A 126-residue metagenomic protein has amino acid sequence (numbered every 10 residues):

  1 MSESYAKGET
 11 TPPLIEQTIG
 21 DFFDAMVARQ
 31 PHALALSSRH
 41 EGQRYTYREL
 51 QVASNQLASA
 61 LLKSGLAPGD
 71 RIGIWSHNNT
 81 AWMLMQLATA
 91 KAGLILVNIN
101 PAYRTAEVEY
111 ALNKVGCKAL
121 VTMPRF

Functional and structural regions predicted by a protein language model:
M1-Q17: Flexible, non-catalytic linker and terminal segments flanking ANL/adenylate-forming cores
E9-T11, Y45, I72-G73, I95-L96: Short, contiguous strand/loop micro-motifs
T11-I15, E49, V97-I99: Short, flexible loop segments at the rims of nucleotide/cofactor-binding pockets, characterized by
P13-A35, V52: A short N-terminal helical cap/helix-turn-helix that marks the beginning of AMP-binding/adenylate-forming
E16, W75, L120-M123: Active-site-adjacent beta-strand anchor residues
M26-R29, T89, L112: A generic structural signal for well-ordered alpha-helical segments
H32-L87, Y103-E109: Conserved AMP-binding/adenylate-forming core of the ANL superfamily
K63-S64, K91-F126: Structural core segment of the AMP-binding/adenylate-forming
